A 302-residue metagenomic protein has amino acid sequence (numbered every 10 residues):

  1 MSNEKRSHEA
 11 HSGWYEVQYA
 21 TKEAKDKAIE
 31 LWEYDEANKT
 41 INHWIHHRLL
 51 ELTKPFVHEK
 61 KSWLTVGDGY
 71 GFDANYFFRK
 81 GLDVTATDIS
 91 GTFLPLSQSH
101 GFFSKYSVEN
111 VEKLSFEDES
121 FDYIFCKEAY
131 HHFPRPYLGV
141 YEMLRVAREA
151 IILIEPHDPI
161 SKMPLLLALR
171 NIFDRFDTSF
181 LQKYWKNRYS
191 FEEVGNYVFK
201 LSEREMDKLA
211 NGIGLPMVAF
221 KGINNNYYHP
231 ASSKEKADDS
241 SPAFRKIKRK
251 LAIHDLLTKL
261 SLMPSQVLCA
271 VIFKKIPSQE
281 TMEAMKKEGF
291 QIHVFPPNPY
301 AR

Functional and structural regions predicted by a protein language model:
M1-V57: Conserved class I S-adenosyl-L-methionine
K60-G69: Conserved class I S-adenosyl-L-methionine
G69-K113: Class I SAM-dependent methyltransferase SAM/SAH-binding core
F125: A conserved beta-strand element that flanks and buttresses the S-adenosyl-L-methionine
Y137-A150: A short glycine-rich, Lys/Arg-flanked "PGG" loop and its adjoining helix->strand segment in the class I
E149-K183: Conserved class I S-adenosyl-L-methionine
G195-F220: Short alpha-helix
M217-R302: A C-terminal cap/extension of S-adenosyl-L-methionine-dependent methyltransferases that defines the acceptor-substrate
